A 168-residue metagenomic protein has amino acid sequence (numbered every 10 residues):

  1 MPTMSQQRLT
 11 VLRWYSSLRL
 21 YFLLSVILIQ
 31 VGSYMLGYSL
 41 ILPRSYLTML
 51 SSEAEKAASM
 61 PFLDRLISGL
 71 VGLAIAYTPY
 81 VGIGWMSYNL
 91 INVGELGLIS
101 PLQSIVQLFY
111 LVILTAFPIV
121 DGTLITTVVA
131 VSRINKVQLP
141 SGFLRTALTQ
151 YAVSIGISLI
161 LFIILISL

Functional and structural regions predicted by a protein language model:
P2-L18, K136-G142: Cytosolic juxtamembrane amphipathic/interface segments immediately preceding and feeding into a transmembrane helix
L9-R44: N-terminal signal-anchor transmembrane alpha helix
R19-V31, P61, R65, G69 (+7 more regions): Alpha-helical transmembrane spans of integral membrane proteins, capturing the lipid-embedded, hydrophobic core of TM
M35-Y46, G82-L98, I125-V128, S167-L168: Membrane-helix interface motif
R44-M60: Perimembrane loop-to-helix junctions flanking transmembrane segments
E55-L124: Pore-lining transmembrane helices
D121-L168: Terminal transmembrane helical module of multi-pass membrane proteins
